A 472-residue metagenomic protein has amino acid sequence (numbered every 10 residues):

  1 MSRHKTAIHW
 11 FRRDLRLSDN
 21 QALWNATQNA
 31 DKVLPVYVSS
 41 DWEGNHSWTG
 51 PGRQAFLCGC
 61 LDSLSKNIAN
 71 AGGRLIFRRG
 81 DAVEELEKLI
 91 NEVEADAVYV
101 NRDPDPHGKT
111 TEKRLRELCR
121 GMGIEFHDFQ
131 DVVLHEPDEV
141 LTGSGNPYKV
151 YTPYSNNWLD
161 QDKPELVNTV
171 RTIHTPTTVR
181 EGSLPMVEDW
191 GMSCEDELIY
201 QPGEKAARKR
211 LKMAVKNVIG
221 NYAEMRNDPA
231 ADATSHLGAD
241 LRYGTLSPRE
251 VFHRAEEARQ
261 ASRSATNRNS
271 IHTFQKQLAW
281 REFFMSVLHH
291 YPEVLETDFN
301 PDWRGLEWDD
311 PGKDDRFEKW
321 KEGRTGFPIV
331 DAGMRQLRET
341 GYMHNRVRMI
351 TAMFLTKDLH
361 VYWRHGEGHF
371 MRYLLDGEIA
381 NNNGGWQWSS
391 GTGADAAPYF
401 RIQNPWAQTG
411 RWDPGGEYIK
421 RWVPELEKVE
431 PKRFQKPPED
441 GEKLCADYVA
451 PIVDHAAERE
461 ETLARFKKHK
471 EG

Functional and structural regions predicted by a protein language model:
M1-L166, R335, A456, A464-H469: Trp/Phe/Arg-rich N-terminal binding region typifying the photolyase-homology
A22, C60, L64, A207-A214 (+6 more regions): Alpha-helical packing segments of well-folded alpha/beta enzyme cores
W48, Y99, F317, A446-V449: Short coil/turn segments at secondary-structure junctions
R53, L57, E322, G326 (+2 more regions): Residue-level preference for long, well-ordered alpha-helices that form the structural scaffold of enzyme catalytic
F56, C60, G203, T325 (+1 more regions): Soluble or luminal CAZymes and related metallo-dependent hydrolases
L141, Y151, Y222, W320 (+3 more regions): Short clusters of hydrophobic/aromatic residues that line enzyme substrate/ligand-binding pockets
G145-W303, W412-D413, E417-G472: Glycine/tryptophan-enriched, flexible segments
D232-P424: Active-site-proximal binding-pocket segments
